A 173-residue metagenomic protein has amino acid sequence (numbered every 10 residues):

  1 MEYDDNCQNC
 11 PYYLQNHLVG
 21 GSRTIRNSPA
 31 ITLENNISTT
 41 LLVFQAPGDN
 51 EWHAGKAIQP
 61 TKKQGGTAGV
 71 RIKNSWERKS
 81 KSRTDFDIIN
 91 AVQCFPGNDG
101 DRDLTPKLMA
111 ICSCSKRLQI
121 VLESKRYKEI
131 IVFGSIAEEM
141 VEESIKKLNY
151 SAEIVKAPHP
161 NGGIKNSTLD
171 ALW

Functional and structural regions predicted by a protein language model:
M1-S144, L148, E153-N166, D170: A polyanion-binding, active-site-adjacent surface
